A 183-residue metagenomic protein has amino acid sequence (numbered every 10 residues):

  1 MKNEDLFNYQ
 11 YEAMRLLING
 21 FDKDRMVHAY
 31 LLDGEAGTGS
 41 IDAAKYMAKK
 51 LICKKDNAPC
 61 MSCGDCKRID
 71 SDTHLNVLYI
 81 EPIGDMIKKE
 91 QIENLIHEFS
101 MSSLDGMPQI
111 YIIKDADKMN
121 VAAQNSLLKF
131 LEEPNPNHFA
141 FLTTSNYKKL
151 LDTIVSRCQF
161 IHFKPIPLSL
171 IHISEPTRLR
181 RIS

Functional and structural regions predicted by a protein language model:
M1-A122: Clamp-loader machinery-focused feature within the broader ASCE/P-loop NTPase space
H74, I92, Q124, Y147 (+2 more regions): ATP/adenylate-binding site constellation spanning eukaryotic-like Ser/Thr protein kinases, ABC-transporter
E81, F160-L168: Conserved AAA+ ATPase "SRH/arginine-finger" region at the nucleotide-binding site
D115, L142-Y147: A short beta-strand-to-loop transition that corresponds to the Sensor-1 phosphate-sensing loop of AAA+ P-loop ATPases
K118-M119, E133, K149, F160: Residues immediately C-terminal
N125-L142: Conserved catalytic/switch belt of AAA+ P-loop NTPases
K129-F130, Y147-R157: Short regulatory helix/loop adjacent to the ATP-binding pocket of P-loop NTPases
I171-S183: Single conserved hydrophobic/aromatic residue that forms the stacking wall/gate of nucleotide- or nucleobase-binding
